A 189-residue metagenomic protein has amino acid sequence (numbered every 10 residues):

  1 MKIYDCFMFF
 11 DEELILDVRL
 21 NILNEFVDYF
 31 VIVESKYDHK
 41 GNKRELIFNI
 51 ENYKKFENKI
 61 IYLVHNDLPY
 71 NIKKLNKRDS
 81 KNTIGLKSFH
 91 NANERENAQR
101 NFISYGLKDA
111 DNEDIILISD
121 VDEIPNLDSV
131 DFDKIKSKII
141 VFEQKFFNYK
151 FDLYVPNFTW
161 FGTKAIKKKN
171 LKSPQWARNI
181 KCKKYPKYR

Functional and structural regions predicted by a protein language model:
M1-E25, V33: N-proximal low-complexity "stem/linker" segments adjacent to membrane-targeting elements
I3, N24-D38, K55-I61: Short loop->beta transition adjacent to catalytic acidic/histidine clusters or analogous donor-positioning motifs
F10-E13, K36-D38, D67-Y70, D122-I124 (+1 more regions): Short, solvent-exposed loop/turn segments at secondary-structure junctions
D11-I15, I22, Q99, E113 (+1 more regions): Short, glycine/acidic-rich beta->alpha junctions
V27, E57, E113, K136-S137: Short, well-ordered alpha-helix to beta-strand connector turns
Y37-I118, L127: Active-site-proximal specificity loops/subdomain of glycosyltransferases
N93, E123-R189: Conserved catalytic core of nucleotide-sugar-dependent glycosyltransferases
